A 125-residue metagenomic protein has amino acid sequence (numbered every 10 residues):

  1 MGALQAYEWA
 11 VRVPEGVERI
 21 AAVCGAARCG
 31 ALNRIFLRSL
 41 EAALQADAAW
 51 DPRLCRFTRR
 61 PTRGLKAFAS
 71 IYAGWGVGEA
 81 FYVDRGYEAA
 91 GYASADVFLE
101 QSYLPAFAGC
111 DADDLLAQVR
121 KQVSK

Functional and structural regions predicted by a protein language model:
G2, R28, V123: Surface-exposed, flexible loop/turn segments at secondary-structure boundaries
A3-P14, I20: Short glycine-enriched nucleophile-adjacent loop and the immediately C-terminal alpha-helix near the catalytic center
G16, A22-P105: Alpha/beta-hydrolase-fold enzymes
Q101-S102, D114-K125: Active-site nucleophile elbow and catalytic-triad environment of alpha/beta-hydrolase enzymes
C110-A112: Amphipathic alpha-helical coiled-coil segments
